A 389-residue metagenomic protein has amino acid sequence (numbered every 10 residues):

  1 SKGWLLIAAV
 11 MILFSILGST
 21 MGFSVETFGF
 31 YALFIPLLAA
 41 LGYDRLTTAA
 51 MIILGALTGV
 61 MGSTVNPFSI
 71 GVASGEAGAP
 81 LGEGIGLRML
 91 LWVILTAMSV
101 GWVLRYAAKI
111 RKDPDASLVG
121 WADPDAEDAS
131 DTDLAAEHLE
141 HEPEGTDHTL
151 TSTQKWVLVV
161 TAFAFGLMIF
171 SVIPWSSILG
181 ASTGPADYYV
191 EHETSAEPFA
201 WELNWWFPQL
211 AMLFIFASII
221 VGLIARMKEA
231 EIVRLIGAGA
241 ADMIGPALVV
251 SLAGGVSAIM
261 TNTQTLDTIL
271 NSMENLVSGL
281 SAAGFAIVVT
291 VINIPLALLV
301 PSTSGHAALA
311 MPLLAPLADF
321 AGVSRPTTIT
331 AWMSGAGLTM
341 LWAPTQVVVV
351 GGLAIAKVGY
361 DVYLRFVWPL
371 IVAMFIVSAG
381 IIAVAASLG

Functional and structural regions predicted by a protein language model:
S1, P36-A40, R234-D242, T268-S278 (+2 more regions): Short amphipathic alpha-helical coupling elements at transmembrane boundaries
G3-G18, Y43-M61, G84, V93 (+2 more regions): Alpha-helical transmembrane segments of multi-pass membrane proteins
G3-L33, L248-T263, L276-P316, F320 (+1 more regions): Hydrophobic alpha-helical transmembrane segments of multi-pass integral membrane proteins, predominantly secondary
V25-L37, N66-E76, L270-N271, S304-L317 (+1 more regions): Re-entrant/interfacial helical elements at transmembrane boundaries that shape and gate the permeation pathway
I53-N66, R88-W102, S334-Q346, W368-I381: Membrane-embedded alpha-helical segments of transport systems, primarily multispan ion/solute transporters
G86-L235, I355, G359, R365 (+1 more regions): Long, contiguous bundles of hydrophobic transmembrane helices that form the permeation core of multi-pass
A240, A354-A373: Interfacial loop-to-transmembrane junctions
I381-G389: Juxtamembrane boundary at the C-terminal end of a transmembrane helix
